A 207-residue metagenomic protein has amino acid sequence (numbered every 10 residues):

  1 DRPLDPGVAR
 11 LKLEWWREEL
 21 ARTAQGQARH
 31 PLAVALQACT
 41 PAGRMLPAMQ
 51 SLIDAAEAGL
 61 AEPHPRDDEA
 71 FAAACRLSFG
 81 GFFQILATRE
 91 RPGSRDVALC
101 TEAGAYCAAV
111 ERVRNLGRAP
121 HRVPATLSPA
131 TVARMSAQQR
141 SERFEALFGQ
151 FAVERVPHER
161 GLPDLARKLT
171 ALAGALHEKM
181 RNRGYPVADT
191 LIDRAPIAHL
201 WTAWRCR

Functional and structural regions predicted by a protein language model:
D1-Q37, L52, A56, C75-Q84 (+2 more regions): Catalytic cores of Mg2+-dependent Asp-rich isoprenoid enzymes
T40, R44, A48-S51: Long amphipathic alpha-helical segments that form oligomerization/scaffold cores
E57-E69: Acidic/His metal-coordination segments adjacent to aromatic residues that form catalytic metal sites in metalloenzymes
A72: Short acidic-aromatic active-site loops that bind/stabilize oxyanions
